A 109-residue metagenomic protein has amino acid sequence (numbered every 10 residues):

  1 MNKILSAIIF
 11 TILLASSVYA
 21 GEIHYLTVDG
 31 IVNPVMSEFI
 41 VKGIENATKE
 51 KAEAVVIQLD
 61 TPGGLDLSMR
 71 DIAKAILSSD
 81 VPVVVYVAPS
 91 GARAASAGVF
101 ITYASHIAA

Functional and structural regions predicted by a protein language model:
S6-S16: Bacterial N-terminal signal peptides
Y19-A109: Soluble extramembrane regions of membrane proteins in the secretory/endomembrane system
